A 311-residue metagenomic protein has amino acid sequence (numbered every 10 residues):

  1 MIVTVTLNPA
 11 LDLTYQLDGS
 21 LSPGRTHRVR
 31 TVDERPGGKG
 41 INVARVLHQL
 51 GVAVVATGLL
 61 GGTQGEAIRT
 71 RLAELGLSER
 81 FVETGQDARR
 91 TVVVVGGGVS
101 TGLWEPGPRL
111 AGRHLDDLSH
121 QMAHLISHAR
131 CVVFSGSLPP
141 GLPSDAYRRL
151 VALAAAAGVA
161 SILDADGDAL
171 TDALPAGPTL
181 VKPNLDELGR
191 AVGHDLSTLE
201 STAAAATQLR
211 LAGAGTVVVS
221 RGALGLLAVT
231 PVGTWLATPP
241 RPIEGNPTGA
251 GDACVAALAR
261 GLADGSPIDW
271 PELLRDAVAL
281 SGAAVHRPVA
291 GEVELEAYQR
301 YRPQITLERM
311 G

Functional and structural regions predicted by a protein language model:
M1-T57, E66-A67, E308-G311: Glycine-rich phosphate/adenosyl-contacting loop at the front of the ribokinase-like
P23-R25, Q49-A129, R300-G311: Conserved N-terminal subdomain of the carbohydrate kinase-like
R45, R90-V94, G225-V229: Short beta-strand scaffold segments in enzyme catalytic cores
P108-A111, L138-L142, A169-T171, R190 (+2 more regions): Short, small-residue-enriched loops and turns at beta-alpha junctions that line or gate enzyme active sites
I126-G141: Short acidic, glycine-rich surface-loop motifs adjacent to enzyme active sites
D145-V232: Conserved phosphate/ATP/ADP-binding segment of small-molecule kinases
T171, L199-G311: Conserved phosphate-binding/catalytic region of the ribokinase-like
